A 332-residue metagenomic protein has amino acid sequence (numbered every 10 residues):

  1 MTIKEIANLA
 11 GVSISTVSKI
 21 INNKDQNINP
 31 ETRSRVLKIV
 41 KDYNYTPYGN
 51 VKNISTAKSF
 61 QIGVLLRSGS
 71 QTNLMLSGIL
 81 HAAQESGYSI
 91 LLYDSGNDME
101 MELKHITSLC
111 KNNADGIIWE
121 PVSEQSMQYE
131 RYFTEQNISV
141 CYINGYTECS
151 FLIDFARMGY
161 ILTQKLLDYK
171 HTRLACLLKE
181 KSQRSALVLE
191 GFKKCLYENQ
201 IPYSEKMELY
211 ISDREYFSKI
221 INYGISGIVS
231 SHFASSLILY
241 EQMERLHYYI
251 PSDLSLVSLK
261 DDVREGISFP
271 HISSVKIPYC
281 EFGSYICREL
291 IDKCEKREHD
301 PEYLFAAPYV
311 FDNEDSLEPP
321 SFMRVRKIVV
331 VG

Functional and structural regions predicted by a protein language model:
M1-A57: N-terminal helix-turn-helix DNA-binding module of bacterial transcription factors
I14-S18, I54-G69, R173-K179, V330: Short beta-strand segments enriched in small/hydrophobic residues
P30, Y45-S108, N112-G116, K193-Y197: Amphipathic helical "hinge" segments at domain boundaries
G63, I106, N113-P121, R173-K179 (+2 more regions): Periplasmic-binding protein-like
W119-I161, A234, K260-I272: Flexible loop/hinge segments that line or gate small-molecule binding clefts
T147-C176, A186, S212-S218, S236 (+1 more regions): Hydrophobic alpha-helical segments within soluble ligand-binding/sensing domains
L162-I201, E302-S316, S321-V329: An alpha-beta-alpha
S218-G332: Flexible loop/turn connectors
